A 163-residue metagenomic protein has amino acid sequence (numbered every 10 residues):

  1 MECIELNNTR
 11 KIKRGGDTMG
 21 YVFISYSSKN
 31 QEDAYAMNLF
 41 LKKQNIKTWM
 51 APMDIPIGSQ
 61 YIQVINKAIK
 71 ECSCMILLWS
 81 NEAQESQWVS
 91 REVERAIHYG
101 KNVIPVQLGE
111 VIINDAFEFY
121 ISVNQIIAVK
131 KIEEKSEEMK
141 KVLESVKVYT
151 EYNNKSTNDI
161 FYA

Functional and structural regions predicted by a protein language model:
M1-K43, L108-A163: C-terminal interaction surface of TIR/SEFIR-family domains
Y21, K47, N102: Residues at the starts of beta-strands that form the adenosine-phosphate
S28, S80-N81: Short glycine-/small-residue-rich Rossmann-like dinucleotide-binding loops
A36-K67, N81-S90, Q125-K131: Conserved BB-loop
C72: An anion/phosphate-binding loop that grips the pyrophosphate of nucleotide cofactors and donors
M75-I76: Hydrophobic acceptor-binding patch used for acceptor engagement in glycosyltransferases
N81-K101, I113-D115: Conserved TIR/SEFIR loop-to-helix hotspot centered on a Trp-containing motif with a nearby acidic residue
